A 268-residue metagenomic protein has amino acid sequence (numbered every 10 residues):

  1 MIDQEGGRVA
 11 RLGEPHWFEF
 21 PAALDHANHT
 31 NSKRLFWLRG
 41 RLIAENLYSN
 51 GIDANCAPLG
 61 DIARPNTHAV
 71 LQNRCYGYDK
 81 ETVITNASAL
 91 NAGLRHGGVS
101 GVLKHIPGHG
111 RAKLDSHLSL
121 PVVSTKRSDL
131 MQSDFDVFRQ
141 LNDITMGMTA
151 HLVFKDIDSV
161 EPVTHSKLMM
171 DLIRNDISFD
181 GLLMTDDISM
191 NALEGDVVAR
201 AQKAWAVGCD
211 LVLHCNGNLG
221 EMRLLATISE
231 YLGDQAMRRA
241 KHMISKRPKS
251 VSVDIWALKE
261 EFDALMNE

Functional and structural regions predicted by a protein language model:
M1-T82, R111-V122, A150-H165, S189-G217 (+1 more regions): Enzymes and membrane/adaptor proteins characterized by extended Gly/Ser/Thr/Asp/Glu-rich, aromatic-dotted
F20-L24, G233-R238: Short hydrophobic/aromatic-enriched beta-strand-loop microsegments
T85: Glycine-rich beta-alpha loop segments
S88-R95, V99-A236, H242-K249, V253: Second-shell residues forming the walls of enzyme active-site clefts
I255-E268: C-terminal extensions of enzymes
